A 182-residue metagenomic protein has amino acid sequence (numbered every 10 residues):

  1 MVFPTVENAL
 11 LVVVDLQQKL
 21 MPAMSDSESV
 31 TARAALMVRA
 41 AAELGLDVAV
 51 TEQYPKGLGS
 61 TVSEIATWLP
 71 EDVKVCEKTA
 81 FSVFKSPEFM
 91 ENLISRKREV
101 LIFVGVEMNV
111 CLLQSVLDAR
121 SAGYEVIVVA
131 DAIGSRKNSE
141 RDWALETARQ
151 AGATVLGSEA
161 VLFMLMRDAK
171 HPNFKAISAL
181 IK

Functional and structural regions predicted by a protein language model:
M1-L10, L44, K56-K182: Active-site-adjacent betaalpha module
V6-A9, S25-A49: A short alpha/beta connector and helix-capping loop motif
D15: Residue(s) in the substrate-gating loop at a strand-loop-helix junction that position the organic substrate next
Q18-P22: Short acidic, Gly/Ser-rich segments with clustered Asp/Glu that frequently serve as metal-coordination loops in enzyme
A23-S27, S139-E140: Short, solvent-exposed loop/turn segments at secondary-structure boundaries
E52-Q53: Glycine-rich N-terminal segment of FAD-binding domains in flavoprotein oxidoreductases, spanning the beta-loop-helix
